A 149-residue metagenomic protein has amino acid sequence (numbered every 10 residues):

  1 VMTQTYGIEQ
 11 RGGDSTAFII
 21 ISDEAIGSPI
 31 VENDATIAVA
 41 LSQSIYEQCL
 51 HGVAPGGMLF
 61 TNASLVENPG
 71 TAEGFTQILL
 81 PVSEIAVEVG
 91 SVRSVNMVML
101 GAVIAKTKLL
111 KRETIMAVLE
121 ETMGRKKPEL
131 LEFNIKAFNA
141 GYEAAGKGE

Functional and structural regions predicted by a protein language model:
V1-E149: Active-site cofactor/cluster-binding pocket
